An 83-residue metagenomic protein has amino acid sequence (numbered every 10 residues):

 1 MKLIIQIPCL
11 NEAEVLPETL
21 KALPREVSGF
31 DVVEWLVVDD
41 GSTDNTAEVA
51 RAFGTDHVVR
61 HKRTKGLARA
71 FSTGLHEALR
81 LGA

Functional and structural regions predicted by a protein language model:
K2-I4, E34: Cell-envelope/extracellular polymer assembly enzymes that use nucleotide-activated donors
I5, L23, G74: Residue-level signature of catalytic and energy-coupling elements of molecular machines, predominantly ATP/GTP-dependent
I7-K21, G41: Active-site beta-to-alpha loop of glycosyltransferases that engages the nucleotide-sugar donor
K21-V32: Short, acidic, metal-binding catalytic loop of nucleotide-sugar glycosyltransferases
V33, A47-L81: Conserved donor nucleotide-binding strand/loop of the catalytic core
D39-A47: A conserved acidic beta->alpha catalytic loop
